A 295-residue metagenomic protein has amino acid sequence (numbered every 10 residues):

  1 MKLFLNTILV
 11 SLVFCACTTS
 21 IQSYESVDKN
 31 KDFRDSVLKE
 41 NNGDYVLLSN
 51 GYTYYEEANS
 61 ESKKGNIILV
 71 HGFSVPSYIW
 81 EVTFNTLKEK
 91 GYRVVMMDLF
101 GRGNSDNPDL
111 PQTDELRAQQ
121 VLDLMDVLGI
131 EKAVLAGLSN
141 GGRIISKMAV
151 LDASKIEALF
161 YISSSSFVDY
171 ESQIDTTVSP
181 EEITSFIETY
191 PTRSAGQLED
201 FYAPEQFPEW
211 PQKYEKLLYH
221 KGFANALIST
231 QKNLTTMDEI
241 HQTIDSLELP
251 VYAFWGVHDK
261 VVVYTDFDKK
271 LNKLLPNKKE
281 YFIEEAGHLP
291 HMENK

Functional and structural regions predicted by a protein language model:
L3-G65, E89-Y92, I130-E131: Alpha/beta-hydrolase fold catalytic core
N42, L48-G51, E89, M96-A136: Active-site loop/oxyanion-hole signature of alpha/beta-hydrolase fold enzymes
A58-N104: Conserved HGGG/HGGXW glycine-rich cap/lid loop of the alpha/beta-hydrolase fold
R143, K147-L151, A158-T189: Flexible "cap/lid" loop of the alpha/beta hydrolase fold
E171-T176, I187-S246: Conserved alpha/beta-hydrolase catalytic His-Asp/Glu region
L247, A253-W255, D259: Short beta-strand/loop motif that positions the catalytic acidic residue of the alpha/beta-hydrolase fold
V257-V262, H288: Acidic catalytic loop of the alpha/beta-hydrolase fold
A286-K295: Catalytic histidine-centered segment of alpha/beta-hydrolase-like enzymes
